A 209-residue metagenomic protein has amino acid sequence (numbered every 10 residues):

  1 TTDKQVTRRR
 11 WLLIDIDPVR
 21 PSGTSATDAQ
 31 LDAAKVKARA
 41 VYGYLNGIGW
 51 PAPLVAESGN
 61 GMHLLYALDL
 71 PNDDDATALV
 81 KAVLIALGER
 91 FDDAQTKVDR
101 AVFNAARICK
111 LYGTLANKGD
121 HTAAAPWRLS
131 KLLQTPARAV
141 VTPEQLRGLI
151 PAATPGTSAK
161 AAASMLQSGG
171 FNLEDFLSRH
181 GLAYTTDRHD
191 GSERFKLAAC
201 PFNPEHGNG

Functional and structural regions predicted by a protein language model:
T1-N60, A67-A86, L182: Signature for HUH/AEP ssDNA processing cores
I14, M62-L64, L111, C200: Residue-level detector of buried hydrophobic side-chain packing in well-ordered secondary-structure elements
P53-N60, D99-N104, D187-D190: Short beta-strand
L70, A94-T154: Catalytic "initiation/cleavage/transfer" segments centered on a nucleophilic residue and adjacent nucleic-acid-engaging
L84-Q95: A common structural junction motif
L149-F171: Intrinsic-disorder/low-complexity linker and hinge segments
S168-A183, E193-K196: Long hydrophobic segments that form regular secondary structure
A183-G209: N-terminal single-stranded DNA-binding subdomain of primase/primase-helicase replication proteins
